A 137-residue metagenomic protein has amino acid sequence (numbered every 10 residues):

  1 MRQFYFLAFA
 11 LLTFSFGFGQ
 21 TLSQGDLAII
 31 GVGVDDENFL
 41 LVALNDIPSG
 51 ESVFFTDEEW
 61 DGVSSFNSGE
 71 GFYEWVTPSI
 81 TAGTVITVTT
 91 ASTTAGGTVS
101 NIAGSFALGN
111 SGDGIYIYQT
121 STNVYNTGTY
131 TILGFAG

Functional and structural regions predicted by a protein language model:
M1-L22: Bacterial Sec-dependent N-terminal signal peptides
G19-W60, G104-S111: A structural motif detector for short, solvent-exposed N-terminal "entry" segments of globular domains
V34-D35, A43-S49, E59-G62, A91-T94 (+2 more regions): Acidic glycine-/aspartate-rich tracts in secreted/extracellular proteins
S52, G104-G137: Conserved beta-structured recognition patch
V53-T56, V85-T89, Y116-I117: Structural recognition of the beta-strand scaffold that forms the well-ordered cores of secreted hydrolase catalytic
T56-E70: Short, basic/aromatic beta-hairpin or loop at an interaction surface
G69-A95: Intrinsically disordered, low-complexity Pro/Gly/Ser/Thr-rich segments with frequent PxxP/GP/PP motifs and embedded
T93-G104: Short, Lys/Arg- and Gly-enriched loop/turn segments at beta-strand edges
